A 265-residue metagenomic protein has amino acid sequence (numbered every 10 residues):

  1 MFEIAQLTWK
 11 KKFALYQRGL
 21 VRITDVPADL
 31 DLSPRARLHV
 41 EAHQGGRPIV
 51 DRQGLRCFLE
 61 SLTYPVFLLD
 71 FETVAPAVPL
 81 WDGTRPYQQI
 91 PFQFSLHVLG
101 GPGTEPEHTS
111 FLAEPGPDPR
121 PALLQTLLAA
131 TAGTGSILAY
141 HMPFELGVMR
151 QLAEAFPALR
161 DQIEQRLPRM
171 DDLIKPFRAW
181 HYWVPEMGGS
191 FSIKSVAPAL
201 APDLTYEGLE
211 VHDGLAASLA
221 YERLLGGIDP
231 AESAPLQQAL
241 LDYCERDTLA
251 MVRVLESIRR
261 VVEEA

Functional and structural regions predicted by a protein language model:
M1-I4, W9-K12, R18, G188 (+1 more regions): Acidic, Mg2+-coordinating catalytic module of metal-dependent nucleases/exonucleases that use a two-metal-ion mechanism
M1-V66: N-terminal accessory regions of nucleic-acid-interacting proteins
A5-W9, P65, P86-I90, E114-Q125 (+8 more regions): Conserved structured core elements
A14, R18, D29, P65 (+7 more regions): Generic, well-ordered alpha-helical scaffold segments in large soluble proteins
Q17, P79-W81, H181, E256: Hydrophobic alpha-helical membrane-insertion segments
D51-G133: Conserved RNase H-like, two-metal-ion catalytic cores of nucleic-acid enzymes
D70-E72, E145, D172, D247: Acidic active-site catalytic centers that drive phospho-/nucleotidyl reactions and related ester hydrolyses
H108-G214, S218: Conserved DEDDh/DEDDy metal-dependent 3′-5′ exonuclease domain
